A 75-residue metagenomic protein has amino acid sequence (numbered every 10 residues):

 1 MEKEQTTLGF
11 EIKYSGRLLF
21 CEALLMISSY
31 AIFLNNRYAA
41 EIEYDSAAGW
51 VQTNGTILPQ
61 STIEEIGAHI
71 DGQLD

Functional and structural regions predicted by a protein language model:
M1-L24: Negatively charged, low-complexity tracts enriched in Asp/Glu with abundant Ser/Thr
M1-L8, Y44-D75: Mixed-charge, Lys/Arg-enriched low-complexity segments
R17-F20, Y38-I42, L58-I63: Short, surface-exposed beta-strand/loop "edge" segments at domain boundaries and coil↔beta transitions
E22-A48: A short, structured beta-strand/loop element
